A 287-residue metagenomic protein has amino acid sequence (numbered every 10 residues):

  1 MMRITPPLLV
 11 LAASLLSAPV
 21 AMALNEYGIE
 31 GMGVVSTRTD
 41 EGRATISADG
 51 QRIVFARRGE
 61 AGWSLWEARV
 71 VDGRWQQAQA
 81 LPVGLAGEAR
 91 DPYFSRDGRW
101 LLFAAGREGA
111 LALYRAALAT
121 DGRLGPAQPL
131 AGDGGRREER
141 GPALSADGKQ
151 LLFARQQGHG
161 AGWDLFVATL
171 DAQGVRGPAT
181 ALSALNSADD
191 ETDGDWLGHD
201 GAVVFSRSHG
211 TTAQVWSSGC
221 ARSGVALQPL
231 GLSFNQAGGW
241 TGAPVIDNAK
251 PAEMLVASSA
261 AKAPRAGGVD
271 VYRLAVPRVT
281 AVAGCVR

Functional and structural regions predicted by a protein language model:
M1-T5: Positively charged n-region of N-terminal signal peptides that target proteins for export
P7-A18: Bacterial N-terminal signal peptides
M22-R287: Short, conserved micro-motifs composed of acidic
